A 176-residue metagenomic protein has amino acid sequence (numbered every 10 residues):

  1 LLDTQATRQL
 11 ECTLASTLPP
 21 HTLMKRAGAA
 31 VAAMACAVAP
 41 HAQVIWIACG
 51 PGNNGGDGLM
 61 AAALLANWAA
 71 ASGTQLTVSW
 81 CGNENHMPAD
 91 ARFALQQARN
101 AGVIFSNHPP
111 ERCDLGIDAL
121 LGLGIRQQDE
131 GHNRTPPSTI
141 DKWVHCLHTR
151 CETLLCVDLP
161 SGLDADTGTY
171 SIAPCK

Functional and structural regions predicted by a protein language model:
L1-L2, A39-A48, N53-K176: Glycine-rich phosphate/dinucleotide-binding loop and adjoining beta-alpha-beta core of small-molecule
L1-Q43: Positively charged, low-complexity intrinsically disordered leader regions
